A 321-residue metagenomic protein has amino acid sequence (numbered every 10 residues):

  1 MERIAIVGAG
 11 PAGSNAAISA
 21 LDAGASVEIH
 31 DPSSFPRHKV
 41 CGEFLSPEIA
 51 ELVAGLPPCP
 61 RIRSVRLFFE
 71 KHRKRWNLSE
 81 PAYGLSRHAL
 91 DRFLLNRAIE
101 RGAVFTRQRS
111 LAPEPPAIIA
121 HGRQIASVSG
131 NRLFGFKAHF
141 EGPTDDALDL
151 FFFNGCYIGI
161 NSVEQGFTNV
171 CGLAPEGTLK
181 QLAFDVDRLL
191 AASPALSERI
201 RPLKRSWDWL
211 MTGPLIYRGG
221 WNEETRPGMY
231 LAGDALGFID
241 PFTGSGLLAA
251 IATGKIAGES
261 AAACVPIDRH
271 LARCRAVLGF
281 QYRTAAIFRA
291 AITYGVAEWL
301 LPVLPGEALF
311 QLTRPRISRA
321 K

Functional and structural regions predicted by a protein language model:
M1-A12: Beta1/beta-strand and adjacent pyrophosphate-binding region of the FAD-binding site in flavoprotein oxidoreductases
I4, V27, P115, Y230 (+1 more regions): Hydrophobic "anchor" residues on beta-strands that sit immediately upstream of conserved functional sites
V7, I118-A120, L231: Redox-cofactor binding/interface segments in oxidoreductases and associated redox assembly factors
V7-A9, I18-V40: Glycine-rich FAD pyrophosphate-binding loop
A23, R92-W209, G220-W221: Predominantly flavin-linked oxidoreductase catalytic cores and closely associated redox partners
S46-F93: A conserved beta-strand/loop capping segment in the N-terminal third of enzymes that catalyze redox or closely related
Y217-Y282: Conserved mid-domain beta->alpha element of the FAD-binding
E259-K321: C-terminal helical "tail/cap" subdomain of flavin- and related membrane-associated enzymes
